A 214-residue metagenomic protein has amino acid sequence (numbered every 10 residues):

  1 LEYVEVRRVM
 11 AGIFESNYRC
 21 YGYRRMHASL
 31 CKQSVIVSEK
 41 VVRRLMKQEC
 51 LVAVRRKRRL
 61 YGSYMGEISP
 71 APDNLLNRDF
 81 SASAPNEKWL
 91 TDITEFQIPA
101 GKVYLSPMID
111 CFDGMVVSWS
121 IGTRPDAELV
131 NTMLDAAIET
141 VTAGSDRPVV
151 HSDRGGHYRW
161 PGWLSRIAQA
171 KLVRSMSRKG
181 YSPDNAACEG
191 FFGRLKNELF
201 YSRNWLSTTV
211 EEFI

Functional and structural regions predicted by a protein language model:
L1-I214: Charged DNA-binding/catalytic regions of mobile-element recombinases
